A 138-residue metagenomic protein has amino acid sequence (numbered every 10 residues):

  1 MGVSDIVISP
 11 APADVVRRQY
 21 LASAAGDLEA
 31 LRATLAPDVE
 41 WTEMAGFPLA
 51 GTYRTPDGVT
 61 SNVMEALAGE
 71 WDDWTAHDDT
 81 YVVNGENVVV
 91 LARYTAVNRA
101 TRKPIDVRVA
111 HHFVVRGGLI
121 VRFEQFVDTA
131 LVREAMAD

Functional and structural regions predicted by a protein language model:
M1-P37, M136-D138: Short, low-complexity N-terminal intrinsically disordered segments enriched in polar/charged residues
G2-I8, M64-D138: A beta-strand edge to alpha-helix "cap/lid" segment located at domain peripheries
D5-S9, P48-P56, R102: Alpha-helix initiation/capping motif
A13, S23, W41-T42, D72 (+1 more regions): Short hydrophobic/aromatic segments of transmembrane alpha-helices and their interfaces
V16-Q19, L31-R32, V39, T55 (+4 more regions): Hydrophobic pocket/interface hotspot
L28-A30, T34-E86: A solvent-exposed, acidic/Ser-Thr-rich amphipathic alpha-helical stretch
